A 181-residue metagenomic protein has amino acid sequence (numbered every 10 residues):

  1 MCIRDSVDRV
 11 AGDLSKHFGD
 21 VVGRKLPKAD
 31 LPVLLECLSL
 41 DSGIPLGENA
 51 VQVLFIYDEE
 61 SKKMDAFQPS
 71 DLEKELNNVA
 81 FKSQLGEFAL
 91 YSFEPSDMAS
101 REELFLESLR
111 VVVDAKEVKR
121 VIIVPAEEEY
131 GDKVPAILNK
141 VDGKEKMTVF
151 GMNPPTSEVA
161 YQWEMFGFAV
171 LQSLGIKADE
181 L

Functional and structural regions predicted by a protein language model:
M1-C2: Short, small-residue-biased leader/transition segments that mark boundaries at the very start of proteins
V7-R9, K16, D20-I122, Y130 (+1 more regions): A charged nuclease-like catalytic/ligand-binding cleft shared by nucleic-acid processing domains
L14-K16, P135-L138: "Short basic amphipathic alpha-helical interaction patches in structured regions
D58, A126, M152-P154: Cofactor-binding loop segments of dinucleotide-utilizing enzymes, especially the Rossmann-like FAD- and NAD(P)+-binding
V111-K116, A136-T148: Short, surface-exposed basic-aromatic patches at helix termini and helix-loop junctions that form
R120-V124, M147-V149: Short hydrophobic alpha-helical runs that function as membrane-insertion/retention elements
G131-V134, E158-V159: Extracytoplasmic/secreted cell-surface and envelope-processing proteins
D142-L174: Short, flexible loop segments at boundaries between secondary-structure elements
